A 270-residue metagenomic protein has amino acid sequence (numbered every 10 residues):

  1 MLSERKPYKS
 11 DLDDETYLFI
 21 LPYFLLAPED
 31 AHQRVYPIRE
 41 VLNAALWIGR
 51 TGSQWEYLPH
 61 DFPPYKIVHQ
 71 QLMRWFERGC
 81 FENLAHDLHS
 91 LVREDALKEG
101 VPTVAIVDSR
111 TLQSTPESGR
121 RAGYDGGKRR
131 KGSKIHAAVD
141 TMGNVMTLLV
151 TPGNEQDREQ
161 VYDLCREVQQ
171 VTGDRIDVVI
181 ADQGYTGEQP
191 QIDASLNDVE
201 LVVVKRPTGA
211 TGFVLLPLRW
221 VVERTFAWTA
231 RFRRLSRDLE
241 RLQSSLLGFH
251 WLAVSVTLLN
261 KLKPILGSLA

Functional and structural regions predicted by a protein language model:
M1-A270: Short alpha-helical elements
